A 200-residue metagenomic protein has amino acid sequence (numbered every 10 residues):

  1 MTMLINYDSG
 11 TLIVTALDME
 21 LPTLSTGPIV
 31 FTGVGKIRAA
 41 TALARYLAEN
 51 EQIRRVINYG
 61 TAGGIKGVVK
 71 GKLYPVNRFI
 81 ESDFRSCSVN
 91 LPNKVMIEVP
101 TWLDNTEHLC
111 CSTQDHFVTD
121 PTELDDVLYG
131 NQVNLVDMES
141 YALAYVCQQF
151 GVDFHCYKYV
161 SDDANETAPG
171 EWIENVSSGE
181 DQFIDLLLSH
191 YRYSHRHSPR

Functional and structural regions predicted by a protein language model:
M1-T2, S198: N-terminal amphipathic/basic-hydrophobic helices that include classical n-h-c signal peptides and signal-anchor
T2-L12, R54: Extreme N-terminal starter segment of soluble prokaryotic enzymes
T15: Internal glycine-rich, Lys/Arg-flanked active-site/core loops of soluble domains
D18-R200: Glycine-rich phosphate- or other oxyanion-binding loops that anchor nucleotides, phosphorylated ligands
